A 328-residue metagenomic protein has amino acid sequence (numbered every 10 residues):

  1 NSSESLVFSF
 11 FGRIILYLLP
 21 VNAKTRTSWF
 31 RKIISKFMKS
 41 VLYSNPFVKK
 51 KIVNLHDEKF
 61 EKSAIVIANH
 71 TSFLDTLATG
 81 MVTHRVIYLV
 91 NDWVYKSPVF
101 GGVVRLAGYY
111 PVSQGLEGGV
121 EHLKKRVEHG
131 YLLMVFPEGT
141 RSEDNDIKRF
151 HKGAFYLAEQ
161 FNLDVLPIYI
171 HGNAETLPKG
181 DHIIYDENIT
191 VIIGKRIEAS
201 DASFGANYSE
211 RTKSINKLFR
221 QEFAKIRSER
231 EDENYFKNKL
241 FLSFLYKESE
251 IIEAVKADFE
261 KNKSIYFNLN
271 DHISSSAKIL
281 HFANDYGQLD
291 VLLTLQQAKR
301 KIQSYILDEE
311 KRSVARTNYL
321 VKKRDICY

Functional and structural regions predicted by a protein language model:
N1-A64, F241-F259, Y266: Membrane-anchoring hydrophobic helices of lipid-metabolizing enzymes
F10-K32, N45, F60-Q114: Catalytic core of membrane glycerolipid acyltransferases/transacylases, capturing the structured, soluble-facing
K62-A64, S276-K278, R300: Nucleotide donor/acceptor-binding cores
I65, D164-L166, K278-H281: Conserved beta-strand elements of the Class I
L89, V135, I168, Q303-L307: The conserved SAM/SAH-binding core of class I Rossmann-like methyltransferase domains, concentrating on the hydrophobic
V120-I251: Non-catalytic C-terminal accessory region of glycerolipid acyltransferases and related lyso-lipid remodeling enzymes
D258-K278, Q288-L292, Q296: Conserved alpha-helix/loop element of class I SAM-dependent methyltransferases that forms part of the SAM/SAH-binding
L280-C327: Class I SAM-dependent methyltransferase SAM/SAH-binding core
